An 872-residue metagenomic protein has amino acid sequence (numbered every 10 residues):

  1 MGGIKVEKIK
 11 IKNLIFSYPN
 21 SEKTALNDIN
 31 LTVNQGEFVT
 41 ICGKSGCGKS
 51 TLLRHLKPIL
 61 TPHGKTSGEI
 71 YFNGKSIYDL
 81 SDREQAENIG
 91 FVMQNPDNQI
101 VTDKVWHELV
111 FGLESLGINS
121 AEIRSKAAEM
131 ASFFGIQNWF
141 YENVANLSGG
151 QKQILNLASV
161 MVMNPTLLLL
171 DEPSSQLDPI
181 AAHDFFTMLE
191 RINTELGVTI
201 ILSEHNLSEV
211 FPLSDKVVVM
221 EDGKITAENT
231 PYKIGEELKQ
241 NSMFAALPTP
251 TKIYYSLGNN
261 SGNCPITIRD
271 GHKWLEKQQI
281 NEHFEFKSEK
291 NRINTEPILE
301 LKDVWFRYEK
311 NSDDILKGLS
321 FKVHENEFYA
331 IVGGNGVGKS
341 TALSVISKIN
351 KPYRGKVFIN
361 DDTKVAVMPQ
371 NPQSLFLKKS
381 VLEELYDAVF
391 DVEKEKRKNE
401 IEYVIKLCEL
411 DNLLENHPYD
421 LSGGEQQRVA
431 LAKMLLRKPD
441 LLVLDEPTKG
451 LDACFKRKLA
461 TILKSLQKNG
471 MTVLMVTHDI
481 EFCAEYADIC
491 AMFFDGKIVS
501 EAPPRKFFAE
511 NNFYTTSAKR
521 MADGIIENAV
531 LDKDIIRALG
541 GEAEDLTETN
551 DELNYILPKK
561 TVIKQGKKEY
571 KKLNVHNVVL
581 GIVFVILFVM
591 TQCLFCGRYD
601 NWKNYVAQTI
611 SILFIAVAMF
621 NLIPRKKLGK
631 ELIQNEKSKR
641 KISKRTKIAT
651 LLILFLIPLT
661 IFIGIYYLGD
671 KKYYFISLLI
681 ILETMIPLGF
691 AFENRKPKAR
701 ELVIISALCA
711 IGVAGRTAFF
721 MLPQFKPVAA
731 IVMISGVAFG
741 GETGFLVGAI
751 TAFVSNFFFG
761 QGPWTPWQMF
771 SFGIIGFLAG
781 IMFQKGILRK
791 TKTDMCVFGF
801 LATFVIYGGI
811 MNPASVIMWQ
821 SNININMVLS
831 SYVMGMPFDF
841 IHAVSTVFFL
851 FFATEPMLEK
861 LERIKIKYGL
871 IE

Functional and structural regions predicted by a protein language model:
K65-K75, G355-K364: Conserved ABC transporter NBD signature motif
A121-W139, Y386, K396-L413: Conserved ABC ATPase "signature" region
N143-L147, H417-L421, E425: Conserved ABC ATPase signature
L168-D171, L442-D445: Catalytic Walker B motif of ABC-type/P-loop ATPase nucleotide-binding domains
E204-H205, T477-H478: H-loop/switch region of ABC-family ATPase nucleotide-binding domains
M220, K224-Y254, K497-M521: Conserved beta-strand-loop-alpha-helix hinge in the C-terminal portion of ABC ATPase nucleotide-binding domains
K239-T295, Y514-K568: ABC ATPase nucleotide-binding domains
